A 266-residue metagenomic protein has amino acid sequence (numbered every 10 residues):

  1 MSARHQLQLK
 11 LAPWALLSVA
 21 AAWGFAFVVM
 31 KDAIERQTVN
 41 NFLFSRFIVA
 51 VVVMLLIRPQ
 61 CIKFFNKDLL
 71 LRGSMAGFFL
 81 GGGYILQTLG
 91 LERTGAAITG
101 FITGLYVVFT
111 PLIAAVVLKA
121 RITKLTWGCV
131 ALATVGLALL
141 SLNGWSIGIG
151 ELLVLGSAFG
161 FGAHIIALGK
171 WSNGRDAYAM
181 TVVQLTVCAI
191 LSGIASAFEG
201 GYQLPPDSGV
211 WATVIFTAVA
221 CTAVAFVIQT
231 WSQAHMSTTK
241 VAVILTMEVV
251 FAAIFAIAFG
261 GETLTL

Functional and structural regions predicted by a protein language model:
M1-N41, F78, L86, N143-K170 (+1 more regions): Glycine-/small-residue-enriched transmembrane alpha-helix faces in small-molecule transporters and effluxers
S2-H5, L9, W14, R46-I48 (+2 more regions): C-terminal-most transmembrane helix of multi-pass membrane proteins
A22, A26-F27, R58-T103, L137-L139 (+1 more regions): Specific transmembrane alpha-helical segments of multi-pass solute transporters/efflux pumps, especially DMT/EamA
V28, V51-M54, T110-P111, V116 (+3 more regions): Transmembrane alpha-helical segments that form core, pore/gating elements of small-molecule transporters/exporters
N41-V52, T88-R121, T126-W127, S157 (+1 more regions): Specific alpha-helical transmembrane segments that line the substrate/conduction pathway and gating interfaces
L43-S45, T99-L105, L168-A189, T222-A258: Helix-helix packing/entry segments at the starts of transmembrane helices
M54, S74-M75, L80, I113 (+6 more regions): Hydrophobic transmembrane alpha-helices of multi-pass small-molecule transport proteins
N66-L71, G100-T103, V116-G136, I147-L153 (+2 more regions): Loop-to-transmembrane alpha-helix entry segments
